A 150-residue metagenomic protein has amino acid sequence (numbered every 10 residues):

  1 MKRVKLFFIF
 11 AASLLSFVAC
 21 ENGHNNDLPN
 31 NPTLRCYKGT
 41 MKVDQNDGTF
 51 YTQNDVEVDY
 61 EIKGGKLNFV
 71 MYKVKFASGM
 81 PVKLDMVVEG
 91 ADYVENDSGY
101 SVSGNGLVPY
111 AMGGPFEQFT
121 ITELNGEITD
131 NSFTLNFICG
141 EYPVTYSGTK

Functional and structural regions predicted by a protein language model:
K2-L6, S13-T40, C139-K150: Bacterial Sec-dependent N-terminal signal peptides
I9-A12, F69: Small-residue packing motifs within transmembrane alpha-helices
N22, N26, K83-G99, D130-K150: Edge beta-strand at a domain terminus
P29-K38, G64-V70, E95-N105, D130-T134: Short, hydrophobic/aromatic-rich segments at coil-to-beta transitions
G39-F50, K75-V82, Y110-F116, L135-F137 (+1 more regions): Flexible, membrane-facing loop/turn or short amphipathic-helix motifs that contact lipid bilayers or gate lipid-binding
N46, A77, V94-Y100: Exposed regions on extracellular, virion, or secretory-pathway luminal proteins
T49-D92: N-terminal glycine/threonine-rich, aromatic-flanked beta-hairpin/loop signature
S101-N136: Acidic, glycine-rich flexible loop segments
